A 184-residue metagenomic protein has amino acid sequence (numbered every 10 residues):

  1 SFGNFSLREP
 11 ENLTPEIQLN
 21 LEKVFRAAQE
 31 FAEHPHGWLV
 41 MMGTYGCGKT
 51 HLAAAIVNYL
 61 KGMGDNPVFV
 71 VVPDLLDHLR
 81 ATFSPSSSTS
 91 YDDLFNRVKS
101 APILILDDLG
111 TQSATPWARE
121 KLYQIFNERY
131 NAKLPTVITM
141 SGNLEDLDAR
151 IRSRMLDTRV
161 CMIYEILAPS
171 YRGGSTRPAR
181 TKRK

Functional and structural regions predicted by a protein language model:
N4-L39: Pre-Walker A (pre-P-loop) alpha-helix and adjacent loop at the N terminus of AAA/AAA+ ATPase modules, a conserved
T14-E22, K61-S100: Short glycine-rich substrate-engagement loop in P-loop NTPases that contacts/grips substrate
A28-A32, H78-L104, E120-E128, R150-I151: Conserved alpha-helical scaffold flanking the Walker A/P-loop in AAA+ ATPase domains
P35-A53: Walker A/P-loop nucleotide-binding motif
G37, D65-N66, S100-I103, A132-I138: Loop/turn-to-beta-strand initiation segments
H51-D65: P-loop NTPase Walker A phosphate-binding motif
V57, L75-F83, L109-K184: Replace "adjacent to P-loop NTPase cores in ATP/GTP-dependent enzymes" with "adjacent to NTP-binding cores
